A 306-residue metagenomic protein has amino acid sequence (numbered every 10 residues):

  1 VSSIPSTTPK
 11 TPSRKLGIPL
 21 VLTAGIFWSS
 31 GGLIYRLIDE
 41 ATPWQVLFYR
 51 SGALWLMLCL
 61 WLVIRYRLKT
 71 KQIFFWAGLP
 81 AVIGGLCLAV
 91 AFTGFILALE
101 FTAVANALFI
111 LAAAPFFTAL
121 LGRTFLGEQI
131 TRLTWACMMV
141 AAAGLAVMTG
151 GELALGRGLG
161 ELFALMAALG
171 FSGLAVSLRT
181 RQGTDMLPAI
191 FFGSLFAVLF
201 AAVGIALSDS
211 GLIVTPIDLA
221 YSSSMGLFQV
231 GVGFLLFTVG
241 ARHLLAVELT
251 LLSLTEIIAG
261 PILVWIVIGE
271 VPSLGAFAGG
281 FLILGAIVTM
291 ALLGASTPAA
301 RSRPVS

Functional and structural regions predicted by a protein language model:
S2, E40-V90, F117-T118, G170-L174 (+3 more regions): Transmembrane alpha-helices of multi-pass small-molecule transport proteins
S2-F48, L86, G94, A143 (+3 more regions): Glycine-/small-residue-enriched transmembrane alpha-helix faces in small-molecule transporters and effluxers
S13-G17, E40-F48, Q72-G78, L145 (+3 more regions): Juxtamembrane helix-entry segments on the extracytoplasmic side of multipass membrane proteins
I18-V21, F75-I83, Q129-A141, G160-A164 (+1 more regions): Cytoplasmic-side transmembrane-helix entry/capping segments in multi-pass membrane proteins
T23-S30, I34, W61, V82-L97 (+9 more regions): Hydrophobic alpha-helical transmembrane segments of multi-pass membrane transport proteins, especially secondary
S51, G150, D218, L254-S306: C-terminal-most transmembrane helix of multi-pass membrane proteins
L58, L62, L88, I130-G150 (+3 more regions): Hydrophobic transmembrane alpha-helices of multi-pass small-molecule transport proteins
L60-L62, L97, A114-A136, A146 (+1 more regions): C-terminal transmembrane-helix exit sites in multi-pass transporters
